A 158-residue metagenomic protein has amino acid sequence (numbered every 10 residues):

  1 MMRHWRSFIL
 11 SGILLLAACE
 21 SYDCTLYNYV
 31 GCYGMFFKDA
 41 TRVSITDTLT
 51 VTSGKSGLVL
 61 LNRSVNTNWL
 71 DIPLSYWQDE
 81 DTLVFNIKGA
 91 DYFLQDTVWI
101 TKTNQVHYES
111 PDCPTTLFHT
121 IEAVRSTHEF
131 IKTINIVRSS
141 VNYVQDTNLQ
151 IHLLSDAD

Functional and structural regions predicted by a protein language model:
M1, T25, A40-T41: Residue-level recognition of alpha-helix boundary/capping or hinge positions
M1-R3, E20: N-terminal hydrophobic targeting signals that begin at the initiator methionine
R3-S11: Sec-dependent signal peptide recognition, specifically the positively charged N-region followed immediately by
L15-A18: C-terminal motif of bacterial Sec signal peptides marking the signal peptidase cleavage site
E20-L26, P73-D158: Extracytoplasmic cysteine-anchoring/structural motifs
T25-Y33: Short coil/turn motif common to extracellular beta-sandwich-like domains
M35-S44: Structural motif
I45-L94: Tryptophan-paired
